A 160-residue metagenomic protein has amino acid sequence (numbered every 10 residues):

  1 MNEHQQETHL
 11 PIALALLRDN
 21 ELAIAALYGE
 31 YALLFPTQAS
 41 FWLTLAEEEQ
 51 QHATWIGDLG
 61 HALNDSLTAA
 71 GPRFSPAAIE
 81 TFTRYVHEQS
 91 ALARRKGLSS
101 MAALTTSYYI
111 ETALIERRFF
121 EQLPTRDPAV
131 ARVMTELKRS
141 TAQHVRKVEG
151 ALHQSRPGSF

Functional and structural regions predicted by a protein language model:
M1-F160: Non-heme di-metal
